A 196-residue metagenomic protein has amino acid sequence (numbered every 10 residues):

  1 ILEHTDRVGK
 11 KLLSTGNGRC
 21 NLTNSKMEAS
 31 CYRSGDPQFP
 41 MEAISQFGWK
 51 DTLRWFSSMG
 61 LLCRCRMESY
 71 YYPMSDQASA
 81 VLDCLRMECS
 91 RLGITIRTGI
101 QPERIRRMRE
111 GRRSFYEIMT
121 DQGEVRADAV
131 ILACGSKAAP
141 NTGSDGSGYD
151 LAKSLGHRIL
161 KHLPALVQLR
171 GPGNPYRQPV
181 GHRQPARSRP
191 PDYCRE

Functional and structural regions predicted by a protein language model:
I1-N17: Glycine-rich FAD pyrophosphate-binding loop
S14, L22-N24, Y193: Short beta-strand-to-turn element immediately C-terminal to the catalytic PLP-Schiff-base lysine in fold type I
R19-C65: Glycine-rich active-site loop/strand segments that organize a redox cofactor
F39-A43, Y71-D76, C134-T142: Flexible, glycine/proline-enriched loop segments at strand-loop-helix junctions that form or flank small-ligand binding
G48-S57, M67-L92: An accessory alpha-helical subdomain
S79-A80, C84-E196: Predominantly flavin-linked oxidoreductase catalytic cores and closely associated redox partners
